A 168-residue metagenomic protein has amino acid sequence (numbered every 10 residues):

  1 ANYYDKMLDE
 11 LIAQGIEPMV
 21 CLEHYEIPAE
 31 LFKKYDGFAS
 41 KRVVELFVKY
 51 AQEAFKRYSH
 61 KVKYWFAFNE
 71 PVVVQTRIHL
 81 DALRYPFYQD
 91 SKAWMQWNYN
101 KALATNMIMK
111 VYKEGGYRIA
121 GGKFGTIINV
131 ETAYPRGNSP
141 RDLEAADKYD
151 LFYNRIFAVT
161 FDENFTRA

Functional and structural regions predicted by a protein language model:
A1-A168: Non-catalytic scaffold segments within catalytic domains of secreted glycoside hydrolases
